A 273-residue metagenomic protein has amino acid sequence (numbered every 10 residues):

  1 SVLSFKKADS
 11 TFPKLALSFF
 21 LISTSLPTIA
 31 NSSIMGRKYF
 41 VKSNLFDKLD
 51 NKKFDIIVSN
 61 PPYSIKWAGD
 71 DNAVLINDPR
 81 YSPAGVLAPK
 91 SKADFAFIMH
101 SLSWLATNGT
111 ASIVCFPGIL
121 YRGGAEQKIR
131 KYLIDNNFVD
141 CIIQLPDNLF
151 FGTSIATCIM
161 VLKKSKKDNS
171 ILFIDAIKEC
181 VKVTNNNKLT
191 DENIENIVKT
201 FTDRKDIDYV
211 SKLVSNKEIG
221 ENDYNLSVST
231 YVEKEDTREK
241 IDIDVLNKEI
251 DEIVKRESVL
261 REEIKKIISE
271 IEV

Functional and structural regions predicted by a protein language model:
S1-Y39: Low-acidity, Ser/Thr- and Arg-rich intrinsically disordered low-complexity segments
F40-N44: Short acidic loop-to-helix transition motifs that present clustered carboxylates
L45-V273: A conserved structural/catalytic subdomain of Rossmann-like adenosyl-cofactor enzymes
